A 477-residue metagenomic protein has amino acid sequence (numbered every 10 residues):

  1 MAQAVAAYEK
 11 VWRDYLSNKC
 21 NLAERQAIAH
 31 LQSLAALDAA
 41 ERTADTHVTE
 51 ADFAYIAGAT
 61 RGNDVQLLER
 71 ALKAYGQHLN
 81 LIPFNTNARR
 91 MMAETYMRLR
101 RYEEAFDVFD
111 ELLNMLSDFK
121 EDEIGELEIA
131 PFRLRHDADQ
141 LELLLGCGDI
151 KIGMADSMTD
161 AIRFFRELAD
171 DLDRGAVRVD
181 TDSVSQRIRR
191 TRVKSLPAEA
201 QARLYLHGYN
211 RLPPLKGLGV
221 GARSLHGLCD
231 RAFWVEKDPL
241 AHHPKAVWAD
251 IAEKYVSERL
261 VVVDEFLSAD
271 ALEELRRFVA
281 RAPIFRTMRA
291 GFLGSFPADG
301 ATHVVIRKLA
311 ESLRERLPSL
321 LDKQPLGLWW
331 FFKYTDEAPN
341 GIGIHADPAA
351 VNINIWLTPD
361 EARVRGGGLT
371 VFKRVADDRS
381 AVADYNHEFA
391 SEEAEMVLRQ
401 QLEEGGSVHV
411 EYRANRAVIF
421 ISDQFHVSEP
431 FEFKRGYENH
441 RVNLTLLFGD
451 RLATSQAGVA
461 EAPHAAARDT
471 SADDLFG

Functional and structural regions predicted by a protein language model:
D14, A54, R61-G62, Y96: Residue at a conserved register position within TPR or TPR-like alpha-solenoid repeats
H30, L34-A36, Q77-H78, E111-L112: Canonical positions in the second alpha-helix
A39-E41, P83, S117: Short coil turns that delineate tetratricopeptide repeat
A198, A222-Q324, L328-P339: Non-heme Fe(II)/2-oxoglutarate
K323-L328, F332-G477: Catalytic core of non-heme Fe(II) oxygenases with the double-stranded beta-helix
